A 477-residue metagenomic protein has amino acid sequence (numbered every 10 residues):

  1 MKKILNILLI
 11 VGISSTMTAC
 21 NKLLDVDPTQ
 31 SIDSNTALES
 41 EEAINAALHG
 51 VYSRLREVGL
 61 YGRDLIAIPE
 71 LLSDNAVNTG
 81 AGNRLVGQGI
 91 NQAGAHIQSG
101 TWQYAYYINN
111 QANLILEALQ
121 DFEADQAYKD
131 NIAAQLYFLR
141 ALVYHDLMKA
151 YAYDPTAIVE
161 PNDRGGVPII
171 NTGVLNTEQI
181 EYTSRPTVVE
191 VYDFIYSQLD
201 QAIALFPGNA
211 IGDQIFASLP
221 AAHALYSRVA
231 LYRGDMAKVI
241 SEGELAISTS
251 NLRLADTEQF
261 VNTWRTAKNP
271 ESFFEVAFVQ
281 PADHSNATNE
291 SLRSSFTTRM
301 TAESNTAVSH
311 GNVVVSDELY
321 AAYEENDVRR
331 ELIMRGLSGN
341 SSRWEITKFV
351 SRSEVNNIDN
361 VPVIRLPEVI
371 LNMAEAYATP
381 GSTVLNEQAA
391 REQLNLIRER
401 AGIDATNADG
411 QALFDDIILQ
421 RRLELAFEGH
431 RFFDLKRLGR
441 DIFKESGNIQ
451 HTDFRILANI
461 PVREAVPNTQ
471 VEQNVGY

Functional and structural regions predicted by a protein language model:
I4, T16, C20-I68, E464-Y477: Acidic, glycine-rich segments characteristic of secretory precursors and extracytoplasmic regions
A46, L72, A76, G80 (+10 more regions): Hydrophobic-face positions in mid-chain alpha helices that act as interaction patches
L48, N109-A112, Y192, L199 (+3 more regions): Inward-facing hydrophobic residues that define packing positions of alpha-helical scaffold repeats
N83-A152, P186, Q201-N209, N356-V361 (+3 more regions): Conserved, well-structured interaction surfaces
A150-D193: Short coil/linker segments at helix-helix boundaries
